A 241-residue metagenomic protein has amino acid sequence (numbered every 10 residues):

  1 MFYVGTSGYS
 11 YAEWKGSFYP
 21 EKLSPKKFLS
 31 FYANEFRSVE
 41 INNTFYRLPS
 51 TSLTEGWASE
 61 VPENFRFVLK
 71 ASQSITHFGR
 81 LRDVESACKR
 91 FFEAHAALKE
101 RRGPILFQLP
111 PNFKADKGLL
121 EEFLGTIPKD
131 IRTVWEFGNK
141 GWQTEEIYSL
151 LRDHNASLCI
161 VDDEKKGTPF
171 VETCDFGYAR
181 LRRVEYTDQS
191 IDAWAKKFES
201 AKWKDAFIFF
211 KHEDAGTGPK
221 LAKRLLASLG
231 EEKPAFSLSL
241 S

Functional and structural regions predicted by a protein language model:
M1-S241: Residues lining hydrophobic/aromatic ligand-binding pockets adjacent to catalytic sites
